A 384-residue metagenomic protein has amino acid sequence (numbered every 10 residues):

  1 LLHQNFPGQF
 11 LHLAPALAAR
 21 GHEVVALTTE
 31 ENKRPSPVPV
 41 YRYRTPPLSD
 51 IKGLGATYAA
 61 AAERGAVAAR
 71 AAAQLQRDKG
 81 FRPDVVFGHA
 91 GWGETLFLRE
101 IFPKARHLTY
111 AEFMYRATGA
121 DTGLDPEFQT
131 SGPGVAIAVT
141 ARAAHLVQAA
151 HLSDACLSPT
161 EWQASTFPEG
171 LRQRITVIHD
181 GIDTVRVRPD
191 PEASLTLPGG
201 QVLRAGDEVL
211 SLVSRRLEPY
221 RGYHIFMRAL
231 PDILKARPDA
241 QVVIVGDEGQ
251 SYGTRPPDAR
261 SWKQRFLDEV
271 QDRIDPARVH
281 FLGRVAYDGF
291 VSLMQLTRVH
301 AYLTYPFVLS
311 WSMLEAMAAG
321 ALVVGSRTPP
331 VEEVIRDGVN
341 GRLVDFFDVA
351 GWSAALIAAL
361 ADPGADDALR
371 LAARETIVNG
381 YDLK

Functional and structural regions predicted by a protein language model:
P47-L54, K104-A144, V185-D190, S194-T196 (+2 more regions): Acceptor-binding helix/loop patch of EC 2.4 sugar-transfer enzymes, predominantly nucleotide-sugar-dependent
W162, G181: Carbohydrate-associated surface elements
T196-R221, M227-D232, V242-V243: Conserved donor-binding/catalytic core segment of Leloir-type glycosyltransferases
Q250, T254-V285: Nucleotide-activated donor-binding/catalytic signature segment of Leloir-type glycosyltransferases, i.e., the conserved
Y305: Aromatic "clamp/platform" in nucleotide-sugar-dependent glycosyltransferases that forms part of the donor/acceptor
L322-G325: Short hydrophobic beta-strand element within catalytic cores of glycosyltransferases and related nucleotide-activated
D337-G338, R342-V349, A358-G364: Conserved acidic donor-binding segment of nucleotide-sugar-dependent glycosyltransferases
A358, A365-G380: A short, well-ordered alpha-helix in the C-terminal region of glycosyltransferases
